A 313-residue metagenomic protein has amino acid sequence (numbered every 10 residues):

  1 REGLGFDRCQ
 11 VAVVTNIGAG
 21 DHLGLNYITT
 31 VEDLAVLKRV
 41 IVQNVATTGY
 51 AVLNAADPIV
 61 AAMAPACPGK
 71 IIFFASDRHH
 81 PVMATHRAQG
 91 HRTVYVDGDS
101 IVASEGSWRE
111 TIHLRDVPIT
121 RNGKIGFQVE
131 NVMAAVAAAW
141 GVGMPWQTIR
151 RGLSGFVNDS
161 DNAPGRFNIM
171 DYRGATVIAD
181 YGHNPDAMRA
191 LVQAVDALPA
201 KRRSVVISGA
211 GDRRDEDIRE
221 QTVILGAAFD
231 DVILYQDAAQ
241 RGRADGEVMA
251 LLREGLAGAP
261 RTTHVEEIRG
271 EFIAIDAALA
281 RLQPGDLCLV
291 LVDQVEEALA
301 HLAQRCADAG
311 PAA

Functional and structural regions predicted by a protein language model:
R1-C67, F73, R78-H80, R189: Flexible active-site lid/hinge loop adjacent to a nucleotide/diphosphate and Mg2+-phosphate binding pocket
R1-G3, R39-I41, I59-V60, N122-K124 (+2 more regions): Generic recognition of flexible, low-complexity loop/linker segments
D7-Q10, V96-G98, F229: Short, solvent-exposed loop/turn segments at the edges of secondary structure
V11, I125, A137-Q147, R151-A313: ATP-dependent carboxylate-amine ligase
T15, L34, V52, I71 (+4 more regions): Residue-level signal for inorganic ion chemistry
Y27-A35, R39, P68-R189: Adenine nucleotide phosphate-binding catalytic loops in nucleotide-utilizing enzymes
A61-A62, H80-R87, I275-A280: Short, solvent-exposed polar/charged micro-motifs at secondary-structure junctions
